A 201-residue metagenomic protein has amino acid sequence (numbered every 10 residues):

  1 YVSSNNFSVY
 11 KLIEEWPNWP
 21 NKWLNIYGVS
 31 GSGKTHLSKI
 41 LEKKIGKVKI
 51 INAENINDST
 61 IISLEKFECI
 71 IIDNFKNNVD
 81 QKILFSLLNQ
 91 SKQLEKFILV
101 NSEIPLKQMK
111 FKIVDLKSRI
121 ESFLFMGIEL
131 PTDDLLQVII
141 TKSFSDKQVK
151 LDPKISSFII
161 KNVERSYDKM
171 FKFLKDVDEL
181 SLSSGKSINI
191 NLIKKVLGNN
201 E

Functional and structural regions predicted by a protein language model:
Y1-S8: Dynamic helix-loop-helix/coil hinge segments at AAA+ ATPase domain boundaries and subdomain interfaces
N21-L37: Walker A/P-loop nucleotide-binding motif
E42-N52: Post-Walker A helix-loop "phosphate-sensing" segment adjacent to the P-loop in P-loop NTPases
S63-L87, L94-E103: Conserved P-loop NTPase "ATPase switch" module shared by AAA+ and STAND
L106-E121: Short regulatory helix/loop adjacent to the ATP-binding pocket of P-loop NTPases
F123-L135: Conserved AAA+ ATPase "SRH/arginine-finger" region at the nucleotide-binding site
K150-V163: Short conserved motifs of the RecA-like P-loop NTPase core
V163-V177: The conserved phosphate-sensing helix
